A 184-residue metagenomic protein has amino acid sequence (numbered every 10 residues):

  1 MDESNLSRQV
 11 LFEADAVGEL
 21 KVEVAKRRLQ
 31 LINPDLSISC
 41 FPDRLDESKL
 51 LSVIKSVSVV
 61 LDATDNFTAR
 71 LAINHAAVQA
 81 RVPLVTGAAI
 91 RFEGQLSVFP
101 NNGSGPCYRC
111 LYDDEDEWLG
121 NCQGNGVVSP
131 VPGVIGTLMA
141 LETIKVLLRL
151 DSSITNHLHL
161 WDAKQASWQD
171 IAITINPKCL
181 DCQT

Functional and structural regions predicted by a protein language model:
M1-T184: Adenine nucleotide-associated cytosolic modules
